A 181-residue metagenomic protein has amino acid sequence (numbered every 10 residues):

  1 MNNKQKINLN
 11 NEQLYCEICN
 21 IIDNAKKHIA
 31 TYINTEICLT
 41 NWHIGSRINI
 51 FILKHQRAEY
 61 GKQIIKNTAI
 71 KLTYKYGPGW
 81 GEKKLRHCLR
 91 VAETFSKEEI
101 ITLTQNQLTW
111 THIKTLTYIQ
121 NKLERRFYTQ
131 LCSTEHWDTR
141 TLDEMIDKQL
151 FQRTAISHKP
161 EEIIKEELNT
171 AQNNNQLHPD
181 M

Functional and structural regions predicted by a protein language model:
M1-M181: Basic, low-complexity intrinsically disordered segments
